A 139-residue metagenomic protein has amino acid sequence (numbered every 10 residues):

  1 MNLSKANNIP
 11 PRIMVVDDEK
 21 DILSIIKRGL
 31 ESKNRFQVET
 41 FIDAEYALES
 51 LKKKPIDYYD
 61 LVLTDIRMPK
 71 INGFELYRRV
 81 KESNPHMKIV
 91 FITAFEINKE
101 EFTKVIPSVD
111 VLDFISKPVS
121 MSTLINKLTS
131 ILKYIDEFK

Functional and structural regions predicted by a protein language model:
M1-M14, K20, S24, S120-K139: Non-catalytic signal-transmission and effector/linker regions of two-component phosphorelay proteins
D17, D65: Active-site residues of response regulator receiver
K20-E39, V109: Two-component/phosphorelay signaling modules centered on CheY-like receiver
E31, T40-E49, G73: Helix N-cap/capping motif at the beta->alpha junctions
I56-L63: Active-site beta3 strand of CheY-like receiver
M68: Receiver (REC) domain active-site loop signature in two-component systems and cognate sites in sensor histidine kinases
E75, E96-D113, N126: Alpha4 helix (beta4-alpha4-beta5 surface) of REC/receiver domains from two-component response regulators
I92-A94: Hydrophobic/aromatic residues positioned on beta-strands within the core alpha/beta folds
